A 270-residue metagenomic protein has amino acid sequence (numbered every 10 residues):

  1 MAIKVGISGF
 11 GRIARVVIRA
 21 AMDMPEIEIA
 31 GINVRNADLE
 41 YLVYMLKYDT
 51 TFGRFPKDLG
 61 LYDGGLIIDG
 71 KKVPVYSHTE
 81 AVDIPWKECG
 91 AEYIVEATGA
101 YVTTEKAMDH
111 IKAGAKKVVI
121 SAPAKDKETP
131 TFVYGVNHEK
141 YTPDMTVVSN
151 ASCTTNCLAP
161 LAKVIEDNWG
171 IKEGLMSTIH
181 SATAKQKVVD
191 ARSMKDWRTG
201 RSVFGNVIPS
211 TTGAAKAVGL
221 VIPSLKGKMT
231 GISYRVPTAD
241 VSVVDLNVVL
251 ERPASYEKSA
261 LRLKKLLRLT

Functional and structural regions predicted by a protein language model:
M1-G200: N-terminal Rossmann-like NAD(P) cofactor-binding subdomain of oxidoreductases, focused on the glycine-rich
N168, S177, Q186-T270: C-terminal substrate-binding/catalytic lobe of Rossmann-fold NAD(P)-dependent dehydrogenases
